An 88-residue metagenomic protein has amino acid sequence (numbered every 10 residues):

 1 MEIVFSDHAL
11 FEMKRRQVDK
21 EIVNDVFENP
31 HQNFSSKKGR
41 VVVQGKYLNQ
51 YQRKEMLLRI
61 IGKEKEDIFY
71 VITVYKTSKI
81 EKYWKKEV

Functional and structural regions predicted by a protein language model:
M1-V88: Ribonuclease/tRNase effector modules and their secretory precursors
